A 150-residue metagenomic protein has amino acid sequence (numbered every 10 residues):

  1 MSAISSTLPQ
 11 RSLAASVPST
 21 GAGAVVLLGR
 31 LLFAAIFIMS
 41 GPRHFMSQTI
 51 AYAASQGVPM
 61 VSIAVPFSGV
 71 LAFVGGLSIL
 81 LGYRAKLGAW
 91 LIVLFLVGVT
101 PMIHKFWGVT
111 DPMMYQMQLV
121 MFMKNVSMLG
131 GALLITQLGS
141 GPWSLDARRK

Functional and structural regions predicted by a protein language model:
M1-S47, V61-V74, L80-K150: Extended, low-polarity transmembrane helix blocks
Y52-M60: Perimembrane loop-to-helix junctions flanking transmembrane segments
